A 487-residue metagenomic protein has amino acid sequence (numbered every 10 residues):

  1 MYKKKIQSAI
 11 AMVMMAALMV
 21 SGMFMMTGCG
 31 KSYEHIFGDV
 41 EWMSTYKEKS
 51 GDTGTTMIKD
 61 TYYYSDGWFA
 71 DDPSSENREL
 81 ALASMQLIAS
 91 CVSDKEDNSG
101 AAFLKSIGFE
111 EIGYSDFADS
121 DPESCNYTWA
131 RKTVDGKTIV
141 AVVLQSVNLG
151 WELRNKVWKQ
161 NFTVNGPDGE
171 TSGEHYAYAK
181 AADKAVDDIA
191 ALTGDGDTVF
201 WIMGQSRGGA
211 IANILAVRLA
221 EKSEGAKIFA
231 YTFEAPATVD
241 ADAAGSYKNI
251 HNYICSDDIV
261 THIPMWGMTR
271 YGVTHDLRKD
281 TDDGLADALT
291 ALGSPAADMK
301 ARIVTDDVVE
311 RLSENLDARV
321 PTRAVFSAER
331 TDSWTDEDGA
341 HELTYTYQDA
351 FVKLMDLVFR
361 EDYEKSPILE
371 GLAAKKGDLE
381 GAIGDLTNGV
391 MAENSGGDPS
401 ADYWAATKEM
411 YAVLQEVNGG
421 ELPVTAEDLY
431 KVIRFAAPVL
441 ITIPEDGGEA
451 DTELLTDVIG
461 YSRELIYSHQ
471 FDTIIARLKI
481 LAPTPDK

Functional and structural regions predicted by a protein language model:
M1-Y2, G30: N-terminal hydrophobic targeting signals that begin at the initiator methionine
Y2-M14: Bacterial N-terminal signal peptides that target proteins for export
M14, L18-G22: Hydrophobic core
M25-G28: C-terminal motif of bacterial Sec signal peptides marking the signal peptidase cleavage site
S32-D66, T138-I139, L149, D183-W201 (+2 more regions): Serine hydrolase/lipase
S32-I107: Charged, compositionally biased non-catalytic regions
S32-Y33, A102-M203, A220-T232, A243-Y247 (+1 more regions): A conserved cap/lid and substrate-binding interface adjacent to the catalytic center of lipid-processing enzymes
G204-G208, A212: Gly/Ala-rich beta-loop-alpha elbow adjacent to hydrolase catalytic centers
